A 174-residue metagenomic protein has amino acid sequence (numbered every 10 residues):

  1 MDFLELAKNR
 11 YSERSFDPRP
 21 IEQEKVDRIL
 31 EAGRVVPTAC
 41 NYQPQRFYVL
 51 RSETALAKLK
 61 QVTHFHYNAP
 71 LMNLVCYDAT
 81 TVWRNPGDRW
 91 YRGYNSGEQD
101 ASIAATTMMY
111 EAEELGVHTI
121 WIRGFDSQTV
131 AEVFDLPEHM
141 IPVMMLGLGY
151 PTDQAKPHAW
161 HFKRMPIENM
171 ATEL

Functional and structural regions predicted by a protein language model:
F3-R14, K25, N85-G87, M144-L174: C-terminal helix-cap and adjacent tail motif
R19-E24: A short beta-loop-alpha structural element at the N-terminal edge of CoA-dependent acyl/N-acetyltransferase catalytic
L30-E31, V35-A104: Glycine/small-residue-rich phosphate/adenosyl-binding loop
H66-N73, D135-P157: A glycine-rich helix N-cap at a beta->alpha junction
Y77, G124, Y150: Short secondary-structure boundary segments
S96, V117-T129: GST superfamily/GST-like fold recognition
